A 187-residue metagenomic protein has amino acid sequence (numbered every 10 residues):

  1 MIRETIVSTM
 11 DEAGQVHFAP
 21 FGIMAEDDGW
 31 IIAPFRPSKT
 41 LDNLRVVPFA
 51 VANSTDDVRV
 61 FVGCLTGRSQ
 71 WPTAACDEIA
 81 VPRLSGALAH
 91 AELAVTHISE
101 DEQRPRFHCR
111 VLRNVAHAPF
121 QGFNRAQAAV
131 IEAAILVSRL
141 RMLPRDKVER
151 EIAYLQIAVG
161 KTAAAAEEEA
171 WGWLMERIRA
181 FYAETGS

Functional and structural regions predicted by a protein language model:
M1-S187: Basic, polyanion-binding surface patches
